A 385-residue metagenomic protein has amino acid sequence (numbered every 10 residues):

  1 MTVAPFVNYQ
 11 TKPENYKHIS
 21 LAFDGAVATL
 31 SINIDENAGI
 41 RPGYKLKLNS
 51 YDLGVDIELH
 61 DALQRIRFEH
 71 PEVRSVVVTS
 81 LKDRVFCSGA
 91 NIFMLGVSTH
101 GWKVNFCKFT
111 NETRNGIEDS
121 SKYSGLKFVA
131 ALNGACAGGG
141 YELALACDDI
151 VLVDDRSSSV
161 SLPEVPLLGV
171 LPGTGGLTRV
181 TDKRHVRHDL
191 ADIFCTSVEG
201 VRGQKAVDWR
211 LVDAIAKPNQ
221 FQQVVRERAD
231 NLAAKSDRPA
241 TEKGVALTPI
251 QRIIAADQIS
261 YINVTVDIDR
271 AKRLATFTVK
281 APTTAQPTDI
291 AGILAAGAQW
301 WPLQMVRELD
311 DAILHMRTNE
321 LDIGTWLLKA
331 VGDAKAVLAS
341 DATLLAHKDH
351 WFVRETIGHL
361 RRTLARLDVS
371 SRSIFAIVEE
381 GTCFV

Functional and structural regions predicted by a protein language model:
M1-G39, E142-A146, H185-G297, V337: Amphipathic alpha-helical segments at domain termini/boundaries
Y16-I19, G116-I117, P249-I253, Y261-V266 (+3 more regions): Generic recognition of flexible, low-complexity loop/linker segments
K17, N49-D52, C87, F93-G96 (+4 more regions): Generic, ordered loop/turn and secondary-structure boundary motif
G25-I32, D52-G101, N111-A131, V153-S157 (+3 more regions): A structural preference for short, pocket-lining loop segments at secondary-structure junctions
I40-L48, D52: Short, charged/polar connector segments at secondary-structure boundaries
Y44-K45, T99, L294-A295: A short, mixed-charge helix-start or loop-turn motif at secondary-structure junctions
N49, K103, P166-V170, T196 (+6 more regions): Hydrophobic alpha-helical scaffolding
G101-A240, V353-V385: Conserved catalytic cores of soluble enzyme domains, especially glycine-rich substrate-binding beta-alpha loops
